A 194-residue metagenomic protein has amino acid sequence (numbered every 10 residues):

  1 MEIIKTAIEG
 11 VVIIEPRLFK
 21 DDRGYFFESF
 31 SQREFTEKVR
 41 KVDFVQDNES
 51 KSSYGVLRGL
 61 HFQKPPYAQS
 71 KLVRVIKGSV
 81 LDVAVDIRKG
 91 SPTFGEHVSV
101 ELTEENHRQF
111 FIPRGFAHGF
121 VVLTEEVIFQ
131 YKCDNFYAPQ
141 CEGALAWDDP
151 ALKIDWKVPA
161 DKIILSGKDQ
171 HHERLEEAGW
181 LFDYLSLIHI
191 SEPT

Functional and structural regions predicted by a protein language model:
M1-R108, T124-E126, C133-I188: Non-catalytic, conserved peripheral segments adjacent to functional cores
F110, H118-L123: Short beta-strand His + acidic residue motifs that chelate non-heme Fe in jelly-roll/DSBH and cupin folds
I188-T194: Conserved small/polar residues in nucleotide/adenosyl-binding loops
